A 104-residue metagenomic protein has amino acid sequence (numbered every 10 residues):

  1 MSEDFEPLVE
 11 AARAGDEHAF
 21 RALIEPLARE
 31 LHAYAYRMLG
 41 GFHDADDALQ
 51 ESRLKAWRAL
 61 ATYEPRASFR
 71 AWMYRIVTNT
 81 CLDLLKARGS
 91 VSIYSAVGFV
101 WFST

Functional and structural regions predicted by a protein language model:
M1-P7, F99-F102: Extreme N-terminal regulatory/targeting segments of RNA polymerase sigma factors
S2, R13-A22, H32-E51, A61: Short, charged helix-capping/linker segments at alpha-helix termini
R13-A14, M38-G41, R53-S68, D83-S90: Sigma70-family region 2
F20-A22, E64, I93-S95: Short, hydrophobic secondary-structure boundary micro-motifs
L23-L27, L31, V77: Hydrophobic/aromatic residues within well-ordered alpha-helical segments
A33, D47-L54, R58, A67-N79: Structural recognition of an alpha-helix C-terminal capping motif at a helix-to-coil junction
H43, R75-V77, R88, I93: Hydrophobic alpha-helical bundles that form the membrane domains of multi-pass transporters
L85-S103: Short, basic/polar amphipathic helix motif occurring as a linker/hinge flanking DNA-binding modules in transcription
